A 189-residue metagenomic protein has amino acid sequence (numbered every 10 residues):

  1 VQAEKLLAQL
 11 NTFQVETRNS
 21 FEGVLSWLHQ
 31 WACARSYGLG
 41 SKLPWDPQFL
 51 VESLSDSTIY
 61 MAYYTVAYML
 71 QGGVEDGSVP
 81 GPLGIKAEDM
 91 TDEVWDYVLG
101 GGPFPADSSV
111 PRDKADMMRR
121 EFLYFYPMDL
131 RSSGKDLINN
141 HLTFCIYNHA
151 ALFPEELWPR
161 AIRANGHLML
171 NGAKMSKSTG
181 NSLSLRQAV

Functional and structural regions predicted by a protein language model:
V1-V189: Structured secondary-structure scaffolds
